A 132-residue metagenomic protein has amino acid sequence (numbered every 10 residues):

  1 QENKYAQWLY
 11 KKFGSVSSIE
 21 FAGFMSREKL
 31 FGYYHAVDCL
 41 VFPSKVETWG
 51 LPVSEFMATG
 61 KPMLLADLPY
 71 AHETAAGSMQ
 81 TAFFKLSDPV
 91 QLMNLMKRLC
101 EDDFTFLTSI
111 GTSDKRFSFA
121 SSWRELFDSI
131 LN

Functional and structural regions predicted by a protein language model:
A6-E28: Nucleotide-activated donor-binding/catalytic signature segment of Leloir-type glycosyltransferases, i.e., the conserved
G32-V37: Short alpha-helical donor nucleotide-sugar binding micro-motif in glycosyltransferases
L40-V41: A short hydrophobic beta-strand element within the catalytic core of glycosyltransferases that build diverse glycans
K45: Aromatic "clamp/platform" in nucleotide-sugar-dependent glycosyltransferases that forms part of the donor/acceptor
V53, A58, P62-A66: Short hydrophobic beta-strand element within catalytic cores of glycosyltransferases and related nucleotide-activated
L64, L68-F83: Short acidic/histidine- and often glycine-rich active-site loop of Leloir-type glycosyltransferases that engages
T81-V90, K97-D103: Conserved acidic donor-binding segment of nucleotide-sugar-dependent glycosyltransferases
F104-N132: A charged, aromatic-enriched C-terminal amphipathic alpha-helix characteristic of glycosyltransferases across folds
